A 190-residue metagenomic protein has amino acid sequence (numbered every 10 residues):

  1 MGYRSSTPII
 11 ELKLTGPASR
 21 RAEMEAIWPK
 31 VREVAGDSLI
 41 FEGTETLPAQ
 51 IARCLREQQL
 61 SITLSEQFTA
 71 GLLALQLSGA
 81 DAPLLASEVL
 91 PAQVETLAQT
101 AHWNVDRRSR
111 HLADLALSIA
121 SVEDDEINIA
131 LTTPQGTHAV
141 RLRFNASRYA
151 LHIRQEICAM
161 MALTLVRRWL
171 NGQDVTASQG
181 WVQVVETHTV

Functional and structural regions predicted by a protein language model:
M1-K30: An accessory alpha-helical subdomain
E23-V190: Short alpha-helical segments enriched in small residues
